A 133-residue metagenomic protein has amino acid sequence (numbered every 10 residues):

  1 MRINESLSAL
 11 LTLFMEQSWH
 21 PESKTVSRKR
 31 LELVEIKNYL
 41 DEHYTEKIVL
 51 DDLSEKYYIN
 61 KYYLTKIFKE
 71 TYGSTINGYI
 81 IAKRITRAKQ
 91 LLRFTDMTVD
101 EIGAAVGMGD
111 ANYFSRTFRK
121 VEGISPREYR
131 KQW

Functional and structural regions predicted by a protein language model:
M1-L31, E35-N38, Y63: An amphipathic alpha-helical interaction segment
E16, K69-E70, R119-K120: Short helix-to-coil "ATP-lid" hinge immediately C-terminal to the conserved N-box Asn in the Bergerat
V34, N38, E42, K47 (+3 more regions): Terminal helix-turn-helix DNA-binding modules in bacterial transcription factors
L53-K61, T65: Helix-turn-helix
K56-Y57, V106-G107, F118: Core residues of bacterial helix-turn-helix
Y62, N112, R127: Key DNA-contact positions within bacterial/archaeal DNA-binding proteins
